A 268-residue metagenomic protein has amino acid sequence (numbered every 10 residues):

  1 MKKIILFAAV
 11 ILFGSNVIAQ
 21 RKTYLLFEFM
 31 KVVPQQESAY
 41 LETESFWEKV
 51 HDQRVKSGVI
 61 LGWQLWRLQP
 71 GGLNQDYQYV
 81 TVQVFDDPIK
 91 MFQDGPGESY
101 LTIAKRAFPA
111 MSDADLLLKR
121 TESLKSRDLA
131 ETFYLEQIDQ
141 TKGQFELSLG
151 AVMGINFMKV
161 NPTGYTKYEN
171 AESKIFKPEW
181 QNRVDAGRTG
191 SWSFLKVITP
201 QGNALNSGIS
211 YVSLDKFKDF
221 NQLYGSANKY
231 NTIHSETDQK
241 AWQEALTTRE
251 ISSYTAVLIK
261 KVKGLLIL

Functional and structural regions predicted by a protein language model:
M1-K22: Bacterial Sec-dependent N-terminal signal peptides
A19-V80, V84-R106, A110-T237, Q243-L268: Short S/T/G/P-rich N-terminal loop/turn motif that feeds into the first structured element of a domain
